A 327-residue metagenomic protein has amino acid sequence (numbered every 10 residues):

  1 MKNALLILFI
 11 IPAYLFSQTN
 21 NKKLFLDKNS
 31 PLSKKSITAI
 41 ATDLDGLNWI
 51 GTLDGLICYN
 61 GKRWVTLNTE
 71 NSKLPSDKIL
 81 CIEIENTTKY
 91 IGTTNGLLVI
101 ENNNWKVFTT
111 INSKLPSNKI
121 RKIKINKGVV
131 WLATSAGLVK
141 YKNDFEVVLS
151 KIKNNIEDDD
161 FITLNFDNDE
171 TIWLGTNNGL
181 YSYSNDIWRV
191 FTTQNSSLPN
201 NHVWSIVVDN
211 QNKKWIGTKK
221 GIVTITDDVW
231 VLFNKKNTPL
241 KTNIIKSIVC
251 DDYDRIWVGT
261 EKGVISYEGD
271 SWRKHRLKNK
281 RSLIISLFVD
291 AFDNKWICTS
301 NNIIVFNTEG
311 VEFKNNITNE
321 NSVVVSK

Functional and structural regions predicted by a protein language model:
K2-I7, A13-K327: Carboxylate-rich, polar loop motifs that coordinate divalent cations or form catalytic acidic clusters
